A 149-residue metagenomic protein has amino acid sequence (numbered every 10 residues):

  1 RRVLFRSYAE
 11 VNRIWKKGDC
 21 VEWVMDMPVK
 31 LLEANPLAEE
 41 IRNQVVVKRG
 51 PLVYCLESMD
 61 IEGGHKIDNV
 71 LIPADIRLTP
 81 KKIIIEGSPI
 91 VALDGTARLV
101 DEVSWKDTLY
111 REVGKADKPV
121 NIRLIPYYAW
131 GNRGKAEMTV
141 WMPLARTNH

Functional and structural regions predicted by a protein language model:
V3-L4: Short, small-residue-biased leader/transition segments that mark boundaries at the very start of proteins
S7-V11: Short strand-edge motifs at loop-to-beta-strand transitions and within beta-strands of extracellular beta-rich domains
N12-K16, C20-H149: C-terminal beta-rich recognition modules with glycine/proline-rich loops and embedded aromatic residues
